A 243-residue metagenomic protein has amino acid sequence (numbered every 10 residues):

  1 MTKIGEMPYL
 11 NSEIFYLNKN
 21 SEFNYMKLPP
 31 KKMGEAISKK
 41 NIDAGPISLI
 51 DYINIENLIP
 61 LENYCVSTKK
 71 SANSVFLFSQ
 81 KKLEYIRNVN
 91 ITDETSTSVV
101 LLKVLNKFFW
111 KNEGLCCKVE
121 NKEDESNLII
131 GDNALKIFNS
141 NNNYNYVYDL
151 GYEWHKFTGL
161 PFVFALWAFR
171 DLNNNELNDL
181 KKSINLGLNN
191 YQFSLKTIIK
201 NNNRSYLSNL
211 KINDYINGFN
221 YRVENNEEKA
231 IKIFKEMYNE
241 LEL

Functional and structural regions predicted by a protein language model:
M1-K19, A72-E125, D132, K229: Bilobed "Venus flytrap"/periplasmic-binding protein-like clamshell domains and structurally analogous long
M7-N11, P29-K31, K40-I53, E62-Y64 (+2 more regions): Beta->alpha turn/N-cap motifs
F15-N20, Y52-E56, N121-D124, K136-N141: Short loop/helix-cap segments at secondary-structure boundaries that form the rim of catalytic
F23-M33: Short catalytic helix/loop segments, enriched in acidic residues and glycine and frequently bearing histidine
A36-S38: Hydrophobic residues within well-ordered alpha-helices
Y64-K82, K156-L172: Hydrophobic/proline-rich hinge and linker segments of small-molecule sensing/allosteric domains, predominantly
L115-I198: Pocket-lining segment of extracytoplasmic ligand-binding domains
A134, I199-L243: An extracytoplasmic/periplasmic, membrane-proximal ligand-sensing/linker region
